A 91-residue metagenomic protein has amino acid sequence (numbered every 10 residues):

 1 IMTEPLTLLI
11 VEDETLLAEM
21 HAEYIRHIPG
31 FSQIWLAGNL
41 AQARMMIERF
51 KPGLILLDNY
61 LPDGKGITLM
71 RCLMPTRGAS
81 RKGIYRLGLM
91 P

Functional and structural regions predicted by a protein language model:
I1-T7: Non-catalytic signal-transmission and effector/linker regions of two-component phosphorelay proteins
E12: Conserved acidic carboxylate
E19-E23: Charged docking surfaces used in two-component/phosphorelay signaling
L36-L54: Acidic, metal-coordinating helix/loop segments flanking the phosphotransfer/catalytic sites of two-component signaling
N39, K65-T68: Acidic catalytic/metal-coordinating carboxylates
D58-N59: Active-site residues of response regulator receiver
P62: The feature encodes the CheY-like receiver
I67-A79: Short amphipathic alpha-helix used as the core "switch/output" element in two-component signaling
